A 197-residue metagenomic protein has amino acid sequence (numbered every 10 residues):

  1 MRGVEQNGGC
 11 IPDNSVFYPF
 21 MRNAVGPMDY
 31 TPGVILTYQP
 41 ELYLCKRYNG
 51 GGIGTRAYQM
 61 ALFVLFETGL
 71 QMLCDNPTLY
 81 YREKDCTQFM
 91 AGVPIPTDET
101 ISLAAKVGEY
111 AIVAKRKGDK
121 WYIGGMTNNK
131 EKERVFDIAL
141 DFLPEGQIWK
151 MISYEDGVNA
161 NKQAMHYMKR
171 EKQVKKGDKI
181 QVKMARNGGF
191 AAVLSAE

Functional and structural regions predicted by a protein language model:
M1-P77: Glycan-recognition surfaces
I35, L70-Q71, D119-K120, N128-K130 (+4 more regions): Short, glycine-/Ser/Thr-/acidic-enriched flexible segments
G50-I53, T100-I101, E109-A114, D137-A139 (+1 more regions): Generic recognition of flexible, low-complexity loop/linker segments
D75-Y122, M126, N159-M165: Glycan-recognition and catalytic regions of carbohydrate-active enzymes
N76-P77, G125-T127, L140, S153-E155 (+2 more regions): Active-site proximal loops enriched in glycine and acidic residues that flank catalytic Cys/His/Asp and coordinate
V107-E145, W149, F190-A191: Carbohydrate-binding surface patches
S153-G177: Solvent-exposed beta-strand/loop surfaces of large extracellular or lumenal domains
E171-E197: C-terminal beta-strand-rich structural cap/linker in extracellular carbohydrate-active enzymes
